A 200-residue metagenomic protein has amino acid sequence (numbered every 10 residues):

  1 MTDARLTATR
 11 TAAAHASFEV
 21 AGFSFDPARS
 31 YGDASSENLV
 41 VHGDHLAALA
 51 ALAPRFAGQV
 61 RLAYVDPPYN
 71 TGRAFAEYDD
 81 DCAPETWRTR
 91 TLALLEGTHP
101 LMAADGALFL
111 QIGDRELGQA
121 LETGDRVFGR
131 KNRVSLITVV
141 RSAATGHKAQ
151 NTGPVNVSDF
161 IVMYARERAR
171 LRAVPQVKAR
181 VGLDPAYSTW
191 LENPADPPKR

Functional and structural regions predicted by a protein language model:
M1-Y64, Y69-A93, G97: DnaQ-like (DEDDh/DEDDy) 3′-5′ exonuclease domain used for proofreading and 3′-end trimming on nucleic acids
T2, T9-T11, F109-G118, V127 (+1 more regions): Conserved N-terminal glycine/acidic-rich loop preference
D44, L62-P67, T71-R73, G106 (+3 more regions): Glycine-rich, histidine-containing beta strand-loop boundary motifs that form or position
G58, K131, N156: Structured loop/turn residues at beta-strand edges in well-structured enzyme cores
G72-Y78, A120-E122, R133-L136, K148 (+1 more regions): Short, solvent-exposed loop/turn and secondary-structure capping segments
E77-C82, E122-F128, N151-V155, K178-R180: Short secondary-structure boundary/capping segments
P84-V139: Conserved Class I SAM-dependent methyltransferase catalytic core
A144-R200: Flexible, glycine-/basic-rich loop-and-beta segments that form/coincide with the SAM-dependent methyltransferase
